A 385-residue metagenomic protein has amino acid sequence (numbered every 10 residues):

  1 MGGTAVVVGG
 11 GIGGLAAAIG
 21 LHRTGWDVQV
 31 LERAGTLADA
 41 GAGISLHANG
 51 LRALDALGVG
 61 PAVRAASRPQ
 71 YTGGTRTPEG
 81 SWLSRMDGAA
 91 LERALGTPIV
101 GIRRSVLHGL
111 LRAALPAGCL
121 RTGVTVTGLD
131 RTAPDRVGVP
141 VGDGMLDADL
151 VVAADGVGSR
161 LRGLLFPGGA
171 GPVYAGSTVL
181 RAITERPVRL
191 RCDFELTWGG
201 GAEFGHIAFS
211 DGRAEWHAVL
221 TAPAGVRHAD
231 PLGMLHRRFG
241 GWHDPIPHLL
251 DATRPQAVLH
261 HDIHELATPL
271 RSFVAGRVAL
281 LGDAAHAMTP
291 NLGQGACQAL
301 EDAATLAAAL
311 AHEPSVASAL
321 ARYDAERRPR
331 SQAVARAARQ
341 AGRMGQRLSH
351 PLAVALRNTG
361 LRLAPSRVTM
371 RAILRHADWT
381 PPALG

Functional and structural regions predicted by a protein language model:
M1-A5, H22, H47-F166, A170-I183 (+3 more regions): Conserved N-terminal helical subregion
M1-G3, A65, G80, H248 (+2 more regions): C-terminal helical "tail/cap" subdomain of flavin- and related membrane-associated enzymes
V7-G35, V152-A153, L180, P255-S349: Conserved mid-domain beta->alpha element of the FAD-binding
W26, V59, D244: Short phosphate-binding/catalytic loops that engage adenosine nucleotides
R33-T36, G43, S67: Residues in the short beta-alpha loop(s) of Rossmann-like NAD(P)-binding domains
S159, V179-R181, A202-G205, A285-H286: Histidine-centered metal-chelating micro-motifs
D193-G225, L232, H236-G241: Active-site substrate-recognition segment that forms the wall of the catalytic cavity or substrate channel
R227-H260, V316-A317, D324-A325: Flavin-binding catalytic cores
